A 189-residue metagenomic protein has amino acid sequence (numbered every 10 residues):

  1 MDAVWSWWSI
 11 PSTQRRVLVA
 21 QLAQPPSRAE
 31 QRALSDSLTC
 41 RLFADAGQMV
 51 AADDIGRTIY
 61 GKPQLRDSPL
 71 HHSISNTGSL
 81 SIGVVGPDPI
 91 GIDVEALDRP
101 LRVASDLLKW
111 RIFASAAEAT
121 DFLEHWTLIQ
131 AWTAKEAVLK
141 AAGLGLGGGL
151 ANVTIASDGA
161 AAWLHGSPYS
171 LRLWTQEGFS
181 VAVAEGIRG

Functional and structural regions predicted by a protein language model:
M1-G189: Core catalytic alpha/beta fold that binds nucleotide/phospho-ligands
